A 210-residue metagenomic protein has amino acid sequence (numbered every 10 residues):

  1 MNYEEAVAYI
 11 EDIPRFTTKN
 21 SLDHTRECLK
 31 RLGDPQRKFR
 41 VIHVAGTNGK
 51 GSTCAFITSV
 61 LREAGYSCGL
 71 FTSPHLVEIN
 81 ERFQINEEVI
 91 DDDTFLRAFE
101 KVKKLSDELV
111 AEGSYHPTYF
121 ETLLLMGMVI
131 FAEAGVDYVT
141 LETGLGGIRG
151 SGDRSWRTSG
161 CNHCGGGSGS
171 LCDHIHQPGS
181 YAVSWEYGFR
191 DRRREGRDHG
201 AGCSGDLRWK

Functional and structural regions predicted by a protein language model:
M1, N20-D23, S52, I90-D93 (+4 more regions): Conserved active-site and cofactor/substrate-binding residues in soluble primary-metabolism enzymes
M1-G46, T53-Y66, F71, D107-S114: Short functional linear segments
M1-N20, N86-E87, L141-G146, S155-W156 (+2 more regions): N-terminal-biased segments
I10, T47, C68, T140 (+3 more regions): Residue-level signal for inorganic ion chemistry
I13-F16, L105-L109, A134, R194 (+2 more regions): Change "in soluble alpha/beta enzymes" to "in soluble alpha/beta proteins
L29-K30, D34-R37, E63-G165, A182: ATP-dependent carboxylate-amine ligase catalytic core
R40, G69, Y138-V139, G169-L171 (+1 more regions): Structural motif
S155-K210: Conserved catalytic-core segment of NTP-binding enzymes
